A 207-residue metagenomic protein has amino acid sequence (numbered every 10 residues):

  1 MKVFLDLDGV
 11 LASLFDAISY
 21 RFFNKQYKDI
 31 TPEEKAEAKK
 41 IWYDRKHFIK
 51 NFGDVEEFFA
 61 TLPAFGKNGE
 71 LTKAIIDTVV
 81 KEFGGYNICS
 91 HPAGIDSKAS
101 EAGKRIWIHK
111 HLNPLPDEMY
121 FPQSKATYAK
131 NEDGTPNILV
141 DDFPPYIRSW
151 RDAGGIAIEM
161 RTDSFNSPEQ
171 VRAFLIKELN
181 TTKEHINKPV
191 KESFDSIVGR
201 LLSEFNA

Functional and structural regions predicted by a protein language model:
M1-D54, D152, N166: Active-site neighborhood of HAD-like aspartate-dependent phosphohydrolases
M1-L5, E192, S203: Non-catalytic pre-domain segments flanking phosphatase-related domains
A12-F15, S19-Y20, Y86, I95-A99 (+3 more regions): Short catalytic/ligand-binding loop motif for oxyanion handling, primarily in non-cytosolic enzymes, centered on
I41, R45-I88, S97-A102: Short, acidic loop-to-helix structural element flanking the phosphoryl-transfer center in phosphate-processing enzymes
N87-S97, R105, H109-A129: A short, structured active-site edge motif that brings together acidic residues
E101-L112, S149-A153, R172: Short, aromatic/basic amphipathic alpha-helical patches
M119-R151: Conserved Lys-Pro-Asp/Glu-containing loop-to-beta segment of HAD-superfamily phosphomonoesterases, centered on
I138-I176: Acidic, Mg2+-coordinating phosphoryl-transfer loop and its flanking beta/alpha structural elements, shared across
